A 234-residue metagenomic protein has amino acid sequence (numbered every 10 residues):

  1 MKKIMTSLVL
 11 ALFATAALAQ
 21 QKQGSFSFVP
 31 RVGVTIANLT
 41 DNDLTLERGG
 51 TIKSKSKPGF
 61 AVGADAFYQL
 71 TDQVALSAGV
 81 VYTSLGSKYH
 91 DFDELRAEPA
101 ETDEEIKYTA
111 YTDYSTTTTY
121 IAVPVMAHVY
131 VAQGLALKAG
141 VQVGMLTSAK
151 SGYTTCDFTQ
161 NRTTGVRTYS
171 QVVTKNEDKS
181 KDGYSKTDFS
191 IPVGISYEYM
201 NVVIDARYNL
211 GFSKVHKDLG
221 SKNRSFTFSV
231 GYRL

Functional and structural regions predicted by a protein language model:
M1-R31, V230-L234: Bacterial Sec-dependent N-terminal signal peptides
Q20-Q69, G211: Short glycine/proline- and aromatic-enriched beta-strand/turn motifs that initiate or cap beta-hairpins
Q21-Q23, Q69-T71, A132, Y199-V202: Outer-membrane beta-barrel channels and translocator barrels
P30-V34, F60-Y68, V80-Y82, I121-V129 (+4 more regions): Residues on the lipid-exposed face of transmembrane beta-strands in outer-membrane beta-barrel proteins
N38-K57, S84-T119, L146-D188, P192 (+1 more regions): Extracellular/periplasm-exposed beta-strand and loop segments of Gram-negative cell-envelope proteins, dominated by
Q73-L76, L135-L137, N201-A206: Repeated loop/turn-to-beta-strand initiation elements of outer-membrane beta-barrel proteins
F92-E94, V131, K138: Short terminal (N- or C-terminal) low-complexity/amphipathic segments
K175-L234: Predominantly the C-terminal beta-signal and adjacent terminal strand-loop region of outer-membrane beta-barrel
